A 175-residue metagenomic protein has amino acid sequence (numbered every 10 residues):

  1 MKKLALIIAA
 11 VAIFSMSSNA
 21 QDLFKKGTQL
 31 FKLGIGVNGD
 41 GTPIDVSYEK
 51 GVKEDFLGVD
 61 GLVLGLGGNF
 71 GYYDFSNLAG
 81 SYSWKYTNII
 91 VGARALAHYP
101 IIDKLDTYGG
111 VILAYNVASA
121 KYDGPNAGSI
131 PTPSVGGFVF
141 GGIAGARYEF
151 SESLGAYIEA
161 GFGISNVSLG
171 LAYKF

Functional and structural regions predicted by a protein language model:
M1-K26: Cleavable N-terminal export/targeting peptides
N19-G68, S168-K174: Short glycine/proline- and aromatic-enriched beta-strand/turn motifs that initiate or cap beta-hairpins
D22-F24, T28-L30, L57-V59, G68-V91 (+1 more regions): Flexible, solvent-exposed loop segments that connect beta-strands
K25, Y73-F75, S129-F175: Predominantly the C-terminal beta-signal and adjacent terminal strand-loop region of outer-membrane beta-barrel
Q29-F31, T42-V46, L64, I89-A93 (+3 more regions): Hydrophobic, lipid-facing positions within transmembrane beta-strands of outer-membrane proteins
I35, V46-K50, A93-A97, V111-Y115 (+3 more regions): Residues on the lipid-exposed face of transmembrane beta-strands in outer-membrane beta-barrel proteins
I35-G41, K50, F70-S76, K85-I89 (+3 more regions): Transmembrane beta-strands of outer-membrane beta-barrel pores
K53-V59, P100-K104, S151-S153: Outer-membrane beta-barrel channels and translocator barrels
